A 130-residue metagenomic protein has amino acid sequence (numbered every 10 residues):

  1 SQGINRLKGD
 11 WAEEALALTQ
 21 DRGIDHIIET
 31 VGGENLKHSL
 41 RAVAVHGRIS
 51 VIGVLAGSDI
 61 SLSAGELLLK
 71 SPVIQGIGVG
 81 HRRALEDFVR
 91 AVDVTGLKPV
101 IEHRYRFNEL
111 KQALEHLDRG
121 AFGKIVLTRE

Functional and structural regions predicted by a protein language model:
S1-H38: Adenosine-nucleotide cofactor-binding segment
R6-D10, T30-V31, L55, G80-R83 (+1 more regions): Short beta->alpha linker loops
A12, I24, L36, A64 (+2 more regions): A general structural signal for well-ordered alpha-helical segments in protein cores
D25-I27, S39, I74, L110 (+1 more regions): Terminal peptide-recognition signature
H26, R48-V51, I125: Conserved catalytic-site loops of classical short-chain dehydrogenases/reductases
R41-V43: Conserved helix-to-beta-strand junction in the class I
V45-I52, S61-H103: Rossmann-fold dehydrogenase core element
R82-E130: C-terminal hydrophobic helical "lid"/dimerization subdomain of Rossmann-like NAD(P)H-dependent oxidoreductases
